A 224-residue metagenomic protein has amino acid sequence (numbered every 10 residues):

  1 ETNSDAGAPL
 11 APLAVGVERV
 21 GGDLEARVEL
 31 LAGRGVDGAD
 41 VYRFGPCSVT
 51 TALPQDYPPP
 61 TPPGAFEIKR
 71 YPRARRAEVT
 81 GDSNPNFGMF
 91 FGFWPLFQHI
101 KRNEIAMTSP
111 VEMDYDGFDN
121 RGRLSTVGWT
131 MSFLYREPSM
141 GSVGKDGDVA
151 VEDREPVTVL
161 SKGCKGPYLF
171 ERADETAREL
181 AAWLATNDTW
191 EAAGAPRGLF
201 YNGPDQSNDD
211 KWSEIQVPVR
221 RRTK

Functional and structural regions predicted by a protein language model:
E1-K224: A solvent-exposed interaction/effector surface
